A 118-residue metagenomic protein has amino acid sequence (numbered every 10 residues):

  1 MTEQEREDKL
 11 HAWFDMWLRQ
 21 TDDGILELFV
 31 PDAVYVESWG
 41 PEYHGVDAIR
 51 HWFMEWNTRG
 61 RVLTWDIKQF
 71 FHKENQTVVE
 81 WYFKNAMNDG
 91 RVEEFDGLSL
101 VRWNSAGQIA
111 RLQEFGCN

Functional and structural regions predicted by a protein language model:
M1-P31: Short, low-complexity N-terminal intrinsically disordered segments enriched in polar/charged residues
V36, R50-N118: A beta-strand edge to alpha-helix "cap/lid" segment located at domain peripheries
W39-G40: Short histidine/acidic/glycine/proline-rich micro-motifs that form metal- and phosphate-coordinating active-site loops
G45: Short, conserved phosphate/pyrophosphate- and ester-handling motifs at nucleotide-, phospho-/glycolipid
